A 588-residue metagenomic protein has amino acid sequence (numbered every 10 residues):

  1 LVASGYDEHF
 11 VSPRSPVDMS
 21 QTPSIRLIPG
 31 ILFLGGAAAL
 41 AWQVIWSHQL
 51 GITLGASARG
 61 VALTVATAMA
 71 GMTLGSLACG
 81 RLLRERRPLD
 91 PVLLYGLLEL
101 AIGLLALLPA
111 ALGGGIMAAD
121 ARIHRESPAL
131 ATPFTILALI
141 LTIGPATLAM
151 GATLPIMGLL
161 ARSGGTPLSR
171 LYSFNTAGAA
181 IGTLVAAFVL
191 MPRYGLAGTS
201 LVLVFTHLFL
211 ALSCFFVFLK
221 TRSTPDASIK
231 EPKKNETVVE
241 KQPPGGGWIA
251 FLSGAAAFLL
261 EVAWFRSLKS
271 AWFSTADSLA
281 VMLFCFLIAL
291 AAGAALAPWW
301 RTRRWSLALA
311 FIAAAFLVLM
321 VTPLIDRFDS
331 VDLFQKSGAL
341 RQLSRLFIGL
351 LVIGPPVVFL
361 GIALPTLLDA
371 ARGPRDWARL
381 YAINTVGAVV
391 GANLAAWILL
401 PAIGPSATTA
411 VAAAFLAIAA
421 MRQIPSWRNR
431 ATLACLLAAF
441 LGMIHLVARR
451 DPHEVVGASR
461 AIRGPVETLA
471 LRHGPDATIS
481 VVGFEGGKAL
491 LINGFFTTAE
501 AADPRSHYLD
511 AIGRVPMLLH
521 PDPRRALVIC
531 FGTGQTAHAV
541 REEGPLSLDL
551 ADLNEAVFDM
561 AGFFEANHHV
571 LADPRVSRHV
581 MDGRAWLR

Functional and structural regions predicted by a protein language model:
L1-R588: Alpha-helical transmembrane segments of multi-pass membrane proteins
